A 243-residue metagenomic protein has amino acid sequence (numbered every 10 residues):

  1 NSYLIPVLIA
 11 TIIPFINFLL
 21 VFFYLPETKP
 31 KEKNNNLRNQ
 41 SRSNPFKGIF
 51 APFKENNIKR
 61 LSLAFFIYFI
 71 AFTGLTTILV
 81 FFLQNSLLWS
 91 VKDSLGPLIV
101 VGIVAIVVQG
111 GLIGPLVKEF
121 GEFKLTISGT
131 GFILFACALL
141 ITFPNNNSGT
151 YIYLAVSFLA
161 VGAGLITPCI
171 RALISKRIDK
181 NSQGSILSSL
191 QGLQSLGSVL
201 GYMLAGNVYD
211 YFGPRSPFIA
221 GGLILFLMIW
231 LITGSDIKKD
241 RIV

Functional and structural regions predicted by a protein language model:
N1-T11, N207-L225: A membrane-interface helix-boundary motif in multi-pass transporters
I13-K31, L231-S235: C-terminal membrane-cytosol helix-exit motif in multi-pass small-molecule transporters
P26-L63: Juxtamembrane intracellular "pre-TM" segments in multi-pass secondary transporters
E55-I78, S157: Pair of pore-lining "gating" transmembrane helices in MFS-fold secondary transporters
T77-S94: Short amphipathic helix-loop junctions that connect adjacent transmembrane helices in Major Facilitator Superfamily/SLC
V108-E122, Y209-D210: Helix-to-loop junctions at the C-terminal end of transmembrane segments in multipass secondary transporters
F123-I170: C-terminal transmembrane helical hairpin of 12-TM major facilitator-type secondary transporters
R177, N181-Y211: A late C-terminal transmembrane helix in Major Facilitator Superfamily
